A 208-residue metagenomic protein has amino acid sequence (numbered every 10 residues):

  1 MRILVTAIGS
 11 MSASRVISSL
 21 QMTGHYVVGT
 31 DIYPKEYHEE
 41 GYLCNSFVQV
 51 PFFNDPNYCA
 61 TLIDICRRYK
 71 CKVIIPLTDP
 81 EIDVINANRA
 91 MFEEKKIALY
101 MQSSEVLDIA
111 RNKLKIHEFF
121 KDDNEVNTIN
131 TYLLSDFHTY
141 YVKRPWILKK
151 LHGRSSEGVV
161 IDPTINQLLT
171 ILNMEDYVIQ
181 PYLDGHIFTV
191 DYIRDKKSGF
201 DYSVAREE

Functional and structural regions predicted by a protein language model:
M1-Y100: ATP-binding N-terminal substructure of ATP-dependent carboxylate-amine bond-forming enzymes
I32, F53, L77-P80, R111 (+3 more regions): Short beta->alpha linker loops
K35-L43, H138-K143, L169-N173: Short loop/helix-cap segments at secondary-structure boundaries that form the rim of catalytic
G41, R68, D123-E125, D184: Alpha-helix termination/capping residues and helix-transition junctions
F53-N57, V106-I109, D136-Y140, Q167-L168 (+1 more regions): A short acidic, often aromatic-flanked loop/helix-cap motif at beta-alpha or helix-coil junctions that lines enzyme
E93-P163: A conserved helix-loop-beta module that forms one wall/lid of the active-site cleft in ATP-utilizing catalytic domains
V159-E208: Phosphate-binding site of ATP-dependent enzymes
